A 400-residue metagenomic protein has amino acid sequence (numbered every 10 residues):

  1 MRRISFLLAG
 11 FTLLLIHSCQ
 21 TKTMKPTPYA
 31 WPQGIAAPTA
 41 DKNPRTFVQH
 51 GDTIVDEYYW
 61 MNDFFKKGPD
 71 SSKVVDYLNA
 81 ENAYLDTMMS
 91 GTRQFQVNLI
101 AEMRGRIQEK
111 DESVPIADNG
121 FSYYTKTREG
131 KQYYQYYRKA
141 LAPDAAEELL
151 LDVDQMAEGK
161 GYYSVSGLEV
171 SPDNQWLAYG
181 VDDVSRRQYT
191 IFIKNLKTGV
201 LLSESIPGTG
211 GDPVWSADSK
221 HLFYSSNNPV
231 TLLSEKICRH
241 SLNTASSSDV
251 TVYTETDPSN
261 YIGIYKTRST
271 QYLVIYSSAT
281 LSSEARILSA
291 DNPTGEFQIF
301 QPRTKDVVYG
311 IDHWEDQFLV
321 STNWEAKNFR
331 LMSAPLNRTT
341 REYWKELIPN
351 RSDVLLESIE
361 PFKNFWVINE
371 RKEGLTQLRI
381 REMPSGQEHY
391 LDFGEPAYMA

Functional and structural regions predicted by a protein language model:
R2-A9: Sec-dependent signal peptide recognition, specifically the positively charged N-region followed immediately by
A9, V48-G51, V230: Alpha-helical interaction segments
L15-S18: C-terminal motif of bacterial Sec signal peptides marking the signal peptidase cleavage site
Q20-K22: Bacterial signal peptide processing site
M24-D52: Charged, compositionally biased N-terminal leader segments and the immediate start of the first structured element
T53-Q94, N98-L149, D154-A400: Peripheral, non-catalytic segments that deliver or gate enzyme domains
